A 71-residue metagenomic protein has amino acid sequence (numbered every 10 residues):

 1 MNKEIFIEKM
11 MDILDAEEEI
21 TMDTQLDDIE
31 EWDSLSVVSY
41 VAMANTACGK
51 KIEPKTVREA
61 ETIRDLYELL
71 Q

Functional and structural regions predicted by a protein language model:
M1-W32, S36-A42, A47-Q71: Phosphopantetheine-dependent thiolation modules in NRPS/PKS and related acyl-activating systems
